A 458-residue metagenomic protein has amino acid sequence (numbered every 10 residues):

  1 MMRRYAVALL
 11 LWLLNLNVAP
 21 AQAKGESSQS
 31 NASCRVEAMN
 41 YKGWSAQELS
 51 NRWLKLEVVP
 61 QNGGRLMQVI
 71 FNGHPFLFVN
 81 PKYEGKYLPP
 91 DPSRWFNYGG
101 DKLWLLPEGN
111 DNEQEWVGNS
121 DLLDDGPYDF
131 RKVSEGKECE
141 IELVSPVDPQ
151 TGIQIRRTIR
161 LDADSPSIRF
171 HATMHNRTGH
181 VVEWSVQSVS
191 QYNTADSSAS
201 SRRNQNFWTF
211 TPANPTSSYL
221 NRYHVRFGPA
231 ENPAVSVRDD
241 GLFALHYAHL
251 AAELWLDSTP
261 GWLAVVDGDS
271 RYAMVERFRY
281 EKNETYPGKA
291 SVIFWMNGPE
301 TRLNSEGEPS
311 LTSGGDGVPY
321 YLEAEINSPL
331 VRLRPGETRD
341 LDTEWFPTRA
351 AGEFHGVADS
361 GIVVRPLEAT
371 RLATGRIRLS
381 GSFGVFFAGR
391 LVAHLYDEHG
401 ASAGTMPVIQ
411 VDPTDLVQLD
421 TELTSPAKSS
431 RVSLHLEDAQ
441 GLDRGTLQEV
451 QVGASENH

Functional and structural regions predicted by a protein language model:
V7-N17: Bacterial N-terminal signal peptides
E26-S28, A32-Y41, A46, P107-S167 (+4 more regions): Extended, loop-rich substrate-binding clefts of extracytoplasmic carbohydrate-active enzymes
Q47, L54-L56, G64-Q68, H74 (+2 more regions): A contiguous, surface-exposed recognition patch within enzymatic or periplasmic domains that forms
S145, G336-A350: Short, hydrophobic/aromatic-enriched beta-strand segments in well-ordered soluble domains
M174-G179: Asparagine-centered strand-capping/turn motif at beta-strand->loop junctions
R376-F386, L395: Aromatic/hydrophobic beta-strand junction motif of beta-rich domains
A393, T421-V452: Short, aromatic- and glycine-rich surface loops/edge beta-strands on solvent-exposed regions
A403-T414: Solvent-exposed serine/threonine-rich low-complexity stretches and specific carbohydrate-binding patches
